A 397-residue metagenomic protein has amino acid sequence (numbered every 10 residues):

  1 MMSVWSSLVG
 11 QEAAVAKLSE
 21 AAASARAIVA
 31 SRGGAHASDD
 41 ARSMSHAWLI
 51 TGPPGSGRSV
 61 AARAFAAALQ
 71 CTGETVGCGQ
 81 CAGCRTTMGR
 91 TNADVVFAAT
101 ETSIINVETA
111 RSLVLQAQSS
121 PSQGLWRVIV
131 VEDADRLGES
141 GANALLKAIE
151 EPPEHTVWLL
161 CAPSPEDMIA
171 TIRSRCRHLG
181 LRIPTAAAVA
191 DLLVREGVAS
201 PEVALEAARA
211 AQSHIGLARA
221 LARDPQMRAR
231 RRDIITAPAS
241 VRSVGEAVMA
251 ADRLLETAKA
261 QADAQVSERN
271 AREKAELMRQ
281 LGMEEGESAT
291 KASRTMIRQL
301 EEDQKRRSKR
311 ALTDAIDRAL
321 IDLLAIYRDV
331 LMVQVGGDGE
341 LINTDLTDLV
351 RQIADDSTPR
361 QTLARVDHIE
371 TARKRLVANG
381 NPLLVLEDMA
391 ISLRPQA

Functional and structural regions predicted by a protein language model:
M1-A67, G83-T86, E154-T156, P163-A319 (+1 more regions): Charged, glycine-rich active-site and insertion segments that engage polyanionic ligands
S19-A22, S31-A37, V107-V128, R136 (+2 more regions): Conserved alpha-helical scaffold flanking the Walker A/P-loop in AAA+ ATPase domains
S43-M44, M88-N92, T100, S122-L125 (+2 more regions): Short loop/turn elements that form and flank the Walker-type P-loop nucleotide-binding site in RecA-like NTPase cores
T75-N106, D167-M168: AAA+/P-loop NTPase substrate/partner-engagement loops
Q118, N143-L160, A170: Conserved catalytic/switch belt of AAA+ P-loop NTPases
V128-V130, L159: Structural motif
D133-D135, P165: Conserved Walker B
L323: Conserved phosphate-interacting/catalytic interface
